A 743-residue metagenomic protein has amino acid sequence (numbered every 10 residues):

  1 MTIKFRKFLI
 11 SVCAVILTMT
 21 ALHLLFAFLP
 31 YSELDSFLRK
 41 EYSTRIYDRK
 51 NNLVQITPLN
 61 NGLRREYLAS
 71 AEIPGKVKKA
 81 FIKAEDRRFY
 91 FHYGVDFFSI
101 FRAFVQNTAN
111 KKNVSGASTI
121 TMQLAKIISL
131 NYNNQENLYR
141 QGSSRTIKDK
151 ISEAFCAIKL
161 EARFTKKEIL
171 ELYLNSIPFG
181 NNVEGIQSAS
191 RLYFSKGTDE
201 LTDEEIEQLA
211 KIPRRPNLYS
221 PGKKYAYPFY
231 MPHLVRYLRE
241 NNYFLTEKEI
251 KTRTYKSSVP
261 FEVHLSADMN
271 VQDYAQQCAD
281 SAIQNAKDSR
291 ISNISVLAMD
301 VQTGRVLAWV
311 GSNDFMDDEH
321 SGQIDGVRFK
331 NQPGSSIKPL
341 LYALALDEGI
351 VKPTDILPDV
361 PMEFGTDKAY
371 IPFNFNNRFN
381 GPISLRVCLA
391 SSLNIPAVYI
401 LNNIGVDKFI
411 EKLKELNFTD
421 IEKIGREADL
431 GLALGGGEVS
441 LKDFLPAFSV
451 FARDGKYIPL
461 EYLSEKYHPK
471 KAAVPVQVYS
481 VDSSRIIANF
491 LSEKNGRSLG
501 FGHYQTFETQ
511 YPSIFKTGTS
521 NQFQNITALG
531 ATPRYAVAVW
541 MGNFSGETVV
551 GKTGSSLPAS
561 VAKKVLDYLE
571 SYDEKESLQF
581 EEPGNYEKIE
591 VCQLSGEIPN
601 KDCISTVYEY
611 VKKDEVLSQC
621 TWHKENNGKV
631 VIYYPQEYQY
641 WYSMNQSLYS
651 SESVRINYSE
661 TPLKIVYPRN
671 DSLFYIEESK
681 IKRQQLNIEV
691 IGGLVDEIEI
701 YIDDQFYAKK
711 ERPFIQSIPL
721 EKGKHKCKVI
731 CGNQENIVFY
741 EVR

Functional and structural regions predicted by a protein language model:
M1-K4, L9, I16, Y47 (+3 more regions): Soluble, non-transmembrane domains of envelope/secretory-pathway proteins that act on or interact with carbohydrate
M1-R49: N-terminal type II signal-anchor transmembrane helix that functions as the membrane-insertion/stop-transfer segment
E41-S43, Y47-Y225, T252, K256 (+4 more regions): Peptidoglycan glycan-strand catalytic modules in the bacterial/periplasmic cell-wall system
N51, F81, L124, I169 (+14 more regions): Residue-level preference for non-acidic, small/hydrophobic
N52-E66, S188, E249, Y255-V259 (+6 more regions): Short pre-catalytic segments that frame enzyme active sites
A109-E136, H233-F244, V351-F409, Y457 (+1 more regions): Conserved catalytic neighborhood of penicillin-recognizing serine enzymes
K223-S257, A267-V271, Q276: Long, well-ordered, tryptophan-enriched scaffold segments
L265-D288, V296, D300, W309 (+5 more regions): A penicillin-recognizing enzyme superfamily signal
